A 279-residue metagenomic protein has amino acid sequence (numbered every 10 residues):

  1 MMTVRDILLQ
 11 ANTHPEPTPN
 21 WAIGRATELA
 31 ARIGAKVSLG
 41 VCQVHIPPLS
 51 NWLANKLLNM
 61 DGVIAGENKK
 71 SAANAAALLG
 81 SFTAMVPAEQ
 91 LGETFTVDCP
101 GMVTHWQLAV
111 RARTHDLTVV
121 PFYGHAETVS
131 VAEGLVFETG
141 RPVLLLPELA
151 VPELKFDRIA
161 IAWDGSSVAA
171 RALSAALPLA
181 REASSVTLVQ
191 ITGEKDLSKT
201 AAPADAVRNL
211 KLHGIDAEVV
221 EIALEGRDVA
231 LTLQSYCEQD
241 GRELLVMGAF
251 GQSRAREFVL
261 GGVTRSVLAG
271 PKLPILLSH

Functional and structural regions predicted by a protein language model:
M1-M2, V44-I46, T83-T118, H213-L245 (+2 more regions): Structural beta-alpha unit
M1-V63, E138, K155-I222, R242: Small/aliphatic-rich secondary-structure junction motif
E16, A72, G261: Short-chain dehydrogenase/reductase
P19-A22, T104, T128, A169-A172 (+2 more regions): Amphipathic coiled-coil/heptad-repeat helices and related helical stalk/stem segments that mediate oligomerization
I23, E28, R32, H105-P152 (+1 more regions): Gly/Ser-rich helix-loop-strand patches that form or flank binding pockets for ribonucleotide-derived cofactors
M60-A77: A short acidic, glycine-rich active-site loop that binds or catalyzes chemistry on phosphate/adenosine moieties
A77, S81-M85, D205, N209: Amphipathic alpha-helical segments that form well-ordered structural scaffolds and often line/cohere around active
C99-V103, G124-A126, S166-S167: Short beta->alpha connector loops
